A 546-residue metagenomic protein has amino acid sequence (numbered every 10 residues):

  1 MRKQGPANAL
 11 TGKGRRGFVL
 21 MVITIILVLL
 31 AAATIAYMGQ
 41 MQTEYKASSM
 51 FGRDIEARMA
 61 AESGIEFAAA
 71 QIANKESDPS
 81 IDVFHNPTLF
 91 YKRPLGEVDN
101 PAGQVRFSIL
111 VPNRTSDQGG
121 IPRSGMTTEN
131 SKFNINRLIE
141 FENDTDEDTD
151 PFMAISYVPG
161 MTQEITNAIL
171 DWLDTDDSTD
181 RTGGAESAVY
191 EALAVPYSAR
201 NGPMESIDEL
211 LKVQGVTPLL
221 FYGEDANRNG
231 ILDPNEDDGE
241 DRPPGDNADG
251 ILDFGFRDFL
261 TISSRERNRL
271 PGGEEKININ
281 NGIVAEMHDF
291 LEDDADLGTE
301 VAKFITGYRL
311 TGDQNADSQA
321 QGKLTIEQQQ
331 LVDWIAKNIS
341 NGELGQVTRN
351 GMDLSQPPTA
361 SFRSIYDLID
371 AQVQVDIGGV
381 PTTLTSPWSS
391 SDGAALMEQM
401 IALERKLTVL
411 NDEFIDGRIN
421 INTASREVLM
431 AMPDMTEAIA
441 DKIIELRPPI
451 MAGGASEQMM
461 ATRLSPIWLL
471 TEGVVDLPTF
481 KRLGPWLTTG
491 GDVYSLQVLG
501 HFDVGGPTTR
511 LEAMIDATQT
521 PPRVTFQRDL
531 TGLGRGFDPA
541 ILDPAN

Functional and structural regions predicted by a protein language model:
M1-K13: N-terminal secretory signal peptides that target proteins for export/translocation
R2-K3, R16-N546: Compositionally biased linear targeting/interaction segments
